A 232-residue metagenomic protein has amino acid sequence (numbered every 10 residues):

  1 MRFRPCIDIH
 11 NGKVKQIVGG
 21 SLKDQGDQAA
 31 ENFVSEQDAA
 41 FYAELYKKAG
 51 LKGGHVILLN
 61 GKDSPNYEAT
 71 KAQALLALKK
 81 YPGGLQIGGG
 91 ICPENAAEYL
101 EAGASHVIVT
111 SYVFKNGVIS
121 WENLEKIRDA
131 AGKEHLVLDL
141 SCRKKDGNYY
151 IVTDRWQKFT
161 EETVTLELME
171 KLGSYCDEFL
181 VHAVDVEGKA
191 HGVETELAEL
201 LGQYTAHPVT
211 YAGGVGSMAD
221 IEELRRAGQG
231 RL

Functional and structural regions predicted by a protein language model:
M1-F3, G50-G53, Y81-L85, A104-S105 (+4 more regions): Short, well-ordered coil/turn segments that N-cap beta-strands
D8, Y46, G54, I87 (+4 more regions): Conserved, mostly hydrophobic/aromatic
H10, K15-Q25, L100-V186: Conserved anion-binding
V14, G19-E68: N-terminal beta-alpha supersecondary unit
F33-Y46, C92-E98, E161-K171: Short, acidic/polar
L51-A72, S111-G117, V181-A190: Glycine-rich, proline-tolerant flexible connector loops at the mouths of alpha/beta enzymes
Y67-A74, S120-E125, E161-L166, H191-L200: Charged helix-capping and loop-helix junction motifs
Q73-H106, E196-L232: Catalytic cores of alpha/beta
